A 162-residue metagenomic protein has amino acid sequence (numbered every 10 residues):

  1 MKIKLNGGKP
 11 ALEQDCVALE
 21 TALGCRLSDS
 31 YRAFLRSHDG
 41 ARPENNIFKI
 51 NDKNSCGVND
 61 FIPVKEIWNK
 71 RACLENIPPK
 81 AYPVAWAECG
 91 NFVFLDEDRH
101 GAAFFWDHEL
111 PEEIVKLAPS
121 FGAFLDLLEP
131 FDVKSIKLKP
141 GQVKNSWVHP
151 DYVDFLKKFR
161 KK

Functional and structural regions predicted by a protein language model:
M1-F94, Q142, P150-K162: A surface-exposed partner-binding patch
Y31-F34, F105, F121-F124: Aromatic side chains
C56, E113, L117, K144-V148: Non-membrane alpha-helical secondary structure
D96-R99: Short acidic-glycine loop/turn motifs at beta-strand connectors
G101-E109: Intrinsically disordered, low-complexity regulatory segments enriched in Ser/Thr/Pro and charged residues
E109-K137: Compact, glycine/acidic-enriched structural inserts
F124, K137, V143-V153: Glycine-rich, aromatic-bearing surface loops/beta-hairpins
